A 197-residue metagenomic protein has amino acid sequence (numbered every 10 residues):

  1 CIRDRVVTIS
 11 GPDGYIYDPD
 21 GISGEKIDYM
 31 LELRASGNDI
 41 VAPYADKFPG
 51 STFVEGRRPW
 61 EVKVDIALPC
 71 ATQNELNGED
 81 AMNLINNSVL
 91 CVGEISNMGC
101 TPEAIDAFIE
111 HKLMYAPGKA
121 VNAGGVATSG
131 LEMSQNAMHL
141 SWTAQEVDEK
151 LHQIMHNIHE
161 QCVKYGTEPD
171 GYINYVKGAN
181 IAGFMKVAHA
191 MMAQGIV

Functional and structural regions predicted by a protein language model:
C1-I2: Short, small-residue-biased leader/transition segments that mark boundaries at the very start of proteins
R5-A45: NAD(P)-binding Rossmann-fold cofactor-contacting core
S10-D13, D20, V64, L68-T72 (+5 more regions): Active-site proximal loops enriched in glycine and acidic residues that flank catalytic Cys/His/Asp and coordinate
G14-Y15, D20, E25-D28, N74 (+4 more regions): Flexible, active-site-adjacent loop/turn segments at secondary-structure boundaries
D28-D80: A structured beta-alpha segment of the ubiquitous adenosine-cofactor-binding alpha/beta core
I85-V197: Adenosine-phosphate binding glycine-rich loop
